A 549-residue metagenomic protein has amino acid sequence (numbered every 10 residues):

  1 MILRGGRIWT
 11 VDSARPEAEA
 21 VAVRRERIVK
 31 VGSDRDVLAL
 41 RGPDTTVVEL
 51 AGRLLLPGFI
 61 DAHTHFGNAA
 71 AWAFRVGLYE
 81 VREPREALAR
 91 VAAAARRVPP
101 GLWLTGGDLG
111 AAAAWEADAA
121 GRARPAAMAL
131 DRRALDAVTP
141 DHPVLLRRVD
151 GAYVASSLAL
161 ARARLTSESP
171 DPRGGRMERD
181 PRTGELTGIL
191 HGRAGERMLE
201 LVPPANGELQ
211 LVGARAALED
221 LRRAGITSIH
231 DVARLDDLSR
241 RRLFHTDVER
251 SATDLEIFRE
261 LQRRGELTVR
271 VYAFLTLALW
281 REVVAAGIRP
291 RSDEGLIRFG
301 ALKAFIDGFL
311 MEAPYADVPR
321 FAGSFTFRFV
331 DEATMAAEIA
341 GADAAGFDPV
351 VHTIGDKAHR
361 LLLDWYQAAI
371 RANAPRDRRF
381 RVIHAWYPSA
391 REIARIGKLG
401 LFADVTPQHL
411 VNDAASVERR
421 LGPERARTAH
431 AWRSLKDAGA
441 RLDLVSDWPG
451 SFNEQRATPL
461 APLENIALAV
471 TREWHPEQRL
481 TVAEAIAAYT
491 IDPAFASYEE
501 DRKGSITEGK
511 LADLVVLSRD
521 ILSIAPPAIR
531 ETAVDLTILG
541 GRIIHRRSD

Functional and structural regions predicted by a protein language model:
M1-R4, W9, S13-A286, G300 (+7 more regions): Divalent metal-binding segments
L54, W103, L511-L514, I543: Residue-level marker of beta-strand positions
H63, G400, D513: Active-site-proximal glycine-rich helix-loop-beta segment
A94, D220, F495-A496, I544: Short alpha-helical functional segments enriched in proximate histidine and acidic residues
Q262-R264, I288-I297, N373-P375, I396-G400: Acidic (Asp/Glu)-rich catalytic clusters
A340-V350, K357-F380, A385, A390 (+5 more regions): His/Asp/Glu-enriched, well-ordered alpha-helical/loop segment that forms or immediately abuts the divalent-metal
R547-D549: Extracellular/periplasmic ectodomains of large secreted or surface enzymes and adhesion receptors
